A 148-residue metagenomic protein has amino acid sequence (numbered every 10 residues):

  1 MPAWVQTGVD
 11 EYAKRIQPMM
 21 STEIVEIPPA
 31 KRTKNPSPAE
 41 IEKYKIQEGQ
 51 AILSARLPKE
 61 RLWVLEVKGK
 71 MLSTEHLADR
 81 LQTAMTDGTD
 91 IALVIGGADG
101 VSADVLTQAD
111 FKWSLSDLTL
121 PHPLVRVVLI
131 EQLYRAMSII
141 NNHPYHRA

Functional and structural regions predicted by a protein language model:
M1-Q17: N-terminal beta1-alpha1 ligand-phosphate binding loop
Q6, D10, I46-G49, A103: Short, surface-exposed alpha-helical segments at coil->helix boundaries
K14-S21, M85-D87, S138-I139: Arginine/glycine-rich "motif VI" loop of SF2 helicases in the C-terminal RecA-like domain
S21, P28-T89: S-adenosyl-L-methionine/SAH cofactor-binding core of RNA-modifying enzymes
S21-E23, F111: Conserved beta-strand segments of alpha/beta enzyme cores
W63, G96, L129: Conserved RecA-like P-loop NTPase ATPase core
E66-K68, S73-D104, A109-L120: Catalytic beta-strand/loop module used to bind and position nucleotide/cofactor moieties in cofactor-attachment
A103-R147: Structured adenosyl-cofactor binding patch, chiefly the S-adenosyl-L-methionine
